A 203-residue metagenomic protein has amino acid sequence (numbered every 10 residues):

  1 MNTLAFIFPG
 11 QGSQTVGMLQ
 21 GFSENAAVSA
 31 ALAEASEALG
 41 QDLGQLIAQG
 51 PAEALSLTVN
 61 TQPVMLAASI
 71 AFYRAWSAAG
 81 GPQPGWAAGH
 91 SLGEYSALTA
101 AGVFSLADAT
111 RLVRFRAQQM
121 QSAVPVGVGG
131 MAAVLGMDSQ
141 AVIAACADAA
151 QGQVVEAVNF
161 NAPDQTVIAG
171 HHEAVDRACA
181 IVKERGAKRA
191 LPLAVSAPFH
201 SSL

Functional and structural regions predicted by a protein language model:
M1-A88, I168: Helix-rich "cap/lid" substructures immediately adjacent to catalytic or cofactor-binding pockets
Q11-S13, L39, A101-L203: Alpha/beta catalytic cores of group-transfer enzymes, especially the acyltransferase/condensing modules of polyketide
A30-A31, V64, S91-L92, F104 (+1 more regions): An amphipathic alpha-helix/helix-turn recognition signal
A48, A87-G89, V113-R114, L193: Beta-strand segments within the central parallel beta-sheet cores of soluble alpha/beta enzyme folds
A48-L55, S96-A97, R189-L193: A short small-residue
A52-E53, A88-L92, A117, G129-A133: Short, glycine/charge-rich beta-strand/loop segments that flank catalytic centers and engage negatively charged groups
S69, G85-G93, A97, S105: Gly/Ala-rich beta-loop-alpha elbow adjacent to hydrolase catalytic centers
